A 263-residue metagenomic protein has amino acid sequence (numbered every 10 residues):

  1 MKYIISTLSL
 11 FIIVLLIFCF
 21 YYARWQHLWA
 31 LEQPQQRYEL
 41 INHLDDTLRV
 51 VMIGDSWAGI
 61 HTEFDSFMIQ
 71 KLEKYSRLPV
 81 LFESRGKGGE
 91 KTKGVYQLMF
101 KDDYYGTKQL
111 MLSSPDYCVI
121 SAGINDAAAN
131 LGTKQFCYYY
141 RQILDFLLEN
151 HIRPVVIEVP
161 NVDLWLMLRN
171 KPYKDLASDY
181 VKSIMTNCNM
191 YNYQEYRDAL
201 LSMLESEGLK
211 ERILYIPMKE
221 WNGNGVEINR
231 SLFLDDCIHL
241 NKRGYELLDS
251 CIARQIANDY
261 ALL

Functional and structural regions predicted by a protein language model:
M1-I53, W57-E63, E73-V80, L112-S114 (+4 more regions): N-terminal secretory targeting modules
H43-M52, W57-Y138: Conserved SGNH/GDSL esterase-like catalytic core that processes O-acyl groups on lipids and polysaccharides
G59-E63, N130-Y138, N187-Q194, I238-E246: Soluble non-cytosolic domains of exported or imported proteins
F64-D65, Y96-Q97, L166-K171, G225-R230: Short aromatic-enriched loop/helix-cap "lid" or pocket-rim segments at secondary-structure transitions that line
V95, R230-L263: Histidine-centered active-site loop/cap adjacent to the catalytic His in serine esterases/O-acetyl transfer systems
S121-N125, D145-M190, G225: Active-site segments of SGNH/GDSL-like serine hydrolases that catalyze O-acetyl group transfer/hydrolysis on lipids
Y138, Q142-D145, E149, E195-S202: Alpha-helical scaffolding segments of alpha/beta enzyme cores, especially the outer helices of TIM-barrel or partial
L166-P217, R243: Substrate-gating cap/lid alpha-helix
